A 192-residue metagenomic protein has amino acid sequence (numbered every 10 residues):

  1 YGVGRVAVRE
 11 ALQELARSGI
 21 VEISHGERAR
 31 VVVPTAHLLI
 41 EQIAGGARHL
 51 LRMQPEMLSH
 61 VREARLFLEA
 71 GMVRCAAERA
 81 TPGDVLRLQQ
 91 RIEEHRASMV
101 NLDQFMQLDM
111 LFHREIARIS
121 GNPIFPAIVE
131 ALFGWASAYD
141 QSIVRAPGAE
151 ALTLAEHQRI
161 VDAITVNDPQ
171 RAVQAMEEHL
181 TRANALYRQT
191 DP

Functional and structural regions predicted by a protein language model:
Y1-F67, R74: Short linear motifs at protein or domain termini
A16, R188-D191: C-terminal flanking helix
H49-Q54, R96-A97, Q141-R145, I164: Short amphipathic alpha-helical segments at helix-loop
V61-S142, T153-R159, R171-L186: Conserved amphipathic alpha-helical segments that form helical-bundle/coiled-coil interaction surfaces
